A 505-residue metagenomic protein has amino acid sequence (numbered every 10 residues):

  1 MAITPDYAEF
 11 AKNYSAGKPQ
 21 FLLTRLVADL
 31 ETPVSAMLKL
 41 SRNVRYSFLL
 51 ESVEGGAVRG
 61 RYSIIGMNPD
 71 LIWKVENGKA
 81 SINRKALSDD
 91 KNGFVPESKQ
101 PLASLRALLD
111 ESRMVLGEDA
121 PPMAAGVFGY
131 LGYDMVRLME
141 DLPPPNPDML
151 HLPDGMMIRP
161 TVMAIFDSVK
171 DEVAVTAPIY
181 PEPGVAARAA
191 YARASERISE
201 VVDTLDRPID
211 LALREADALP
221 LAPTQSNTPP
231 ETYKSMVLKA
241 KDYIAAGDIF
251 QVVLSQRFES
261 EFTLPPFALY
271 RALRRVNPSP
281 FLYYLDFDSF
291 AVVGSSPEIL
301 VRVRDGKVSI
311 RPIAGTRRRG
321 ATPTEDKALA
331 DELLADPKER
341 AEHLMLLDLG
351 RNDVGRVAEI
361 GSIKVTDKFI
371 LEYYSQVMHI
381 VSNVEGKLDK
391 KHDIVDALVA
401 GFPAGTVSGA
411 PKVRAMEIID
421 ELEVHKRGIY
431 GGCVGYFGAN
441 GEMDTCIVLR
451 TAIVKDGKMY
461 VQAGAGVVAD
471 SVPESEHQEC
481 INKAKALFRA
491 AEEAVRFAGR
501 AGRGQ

Functional and structural regions predicted by a protein language model:
M1-Q505: Extended alpha-helical targeting/anchoring segments, especially N-terminal organellar/secretory targeting helices
